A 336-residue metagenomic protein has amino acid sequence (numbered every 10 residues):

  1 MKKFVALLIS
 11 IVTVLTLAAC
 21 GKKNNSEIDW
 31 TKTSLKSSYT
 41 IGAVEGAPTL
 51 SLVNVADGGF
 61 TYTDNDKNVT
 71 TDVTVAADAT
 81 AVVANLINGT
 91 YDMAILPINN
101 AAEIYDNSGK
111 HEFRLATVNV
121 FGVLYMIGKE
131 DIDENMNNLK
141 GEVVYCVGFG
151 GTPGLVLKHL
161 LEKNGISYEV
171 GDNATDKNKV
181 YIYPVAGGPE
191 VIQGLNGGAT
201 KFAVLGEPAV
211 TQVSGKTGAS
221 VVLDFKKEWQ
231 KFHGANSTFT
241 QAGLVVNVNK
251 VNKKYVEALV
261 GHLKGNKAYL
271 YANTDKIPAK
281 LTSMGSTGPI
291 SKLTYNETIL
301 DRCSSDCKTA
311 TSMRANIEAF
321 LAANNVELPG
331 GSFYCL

Functional and structural regions predicted by a protein language model:
K2-S10: Sec-dependent signal peptide recognition, specifically the positively charged N-region followed immediately by
T16-A19: C-terminal motif of bacterial Sec signal peptides marking the signal peptidase cleavage site
G21-K23: Bacterial signal peptide processing site
N25-Y183, K201, E207, V222: Short, glycine-/small- and polar/acidic-enriched structural segments that line small-molecule recognition paths
D57, I87-N88, D106-G109, D131 (+7 more regions): Sec-exported extracytoplasmic/periplasmic mature domains
I98-N100, K179, Y183-P278: Pocket-lining segment of extracytoplasmic ligand-binding domains
N249-A323: Secondary-structure end/capping motifs
I317-L336: Conserved C-terminal helix/tail region of periplasmic/extracytoplasmic solute-binding proteins
